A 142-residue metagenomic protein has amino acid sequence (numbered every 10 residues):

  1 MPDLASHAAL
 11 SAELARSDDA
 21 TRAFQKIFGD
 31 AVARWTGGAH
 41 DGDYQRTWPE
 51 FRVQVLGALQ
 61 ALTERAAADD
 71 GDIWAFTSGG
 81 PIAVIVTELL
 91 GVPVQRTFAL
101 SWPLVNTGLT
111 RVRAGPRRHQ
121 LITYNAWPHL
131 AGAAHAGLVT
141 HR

Functional and structural regions predicted by a protein language model:
M1-D19, P49, E64-D72, T87-R142: Acidic, low-complexity terminal tails and accessory targeting/binding regions of phosphate-metabolizing enzymes
M1-Q54: Phosphate-handling substructures
Q54-G57, Q95-R96: Short, conserved clusters of charged catalytic residues that mark active-site and nucleotide-handling motifs
L56-E64: Generic structural signal for well-ordered alpha-helical scaffold segments
A75: Negatively charged
S78: Flexible loop/N-cap segments at domain edges
P81-A83: Short, active-site-adjacent cap segments at secondary-structure transitions
